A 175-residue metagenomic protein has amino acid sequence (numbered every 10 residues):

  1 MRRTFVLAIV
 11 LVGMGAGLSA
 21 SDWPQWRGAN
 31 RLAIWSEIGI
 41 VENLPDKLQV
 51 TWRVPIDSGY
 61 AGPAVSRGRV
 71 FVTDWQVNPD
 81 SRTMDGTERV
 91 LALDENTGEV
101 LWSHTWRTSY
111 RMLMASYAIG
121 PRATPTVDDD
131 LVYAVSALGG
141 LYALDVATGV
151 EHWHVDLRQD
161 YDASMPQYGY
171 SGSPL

Functional and structural regions predicted by a protein language model:
T4-M14: Sec-dependent N-terminal signal peptides
G15-L175: Noncatalytic, solvent-exposed loop/strand surfaces of beta-propeller-type extracellular/periplasmic domains
